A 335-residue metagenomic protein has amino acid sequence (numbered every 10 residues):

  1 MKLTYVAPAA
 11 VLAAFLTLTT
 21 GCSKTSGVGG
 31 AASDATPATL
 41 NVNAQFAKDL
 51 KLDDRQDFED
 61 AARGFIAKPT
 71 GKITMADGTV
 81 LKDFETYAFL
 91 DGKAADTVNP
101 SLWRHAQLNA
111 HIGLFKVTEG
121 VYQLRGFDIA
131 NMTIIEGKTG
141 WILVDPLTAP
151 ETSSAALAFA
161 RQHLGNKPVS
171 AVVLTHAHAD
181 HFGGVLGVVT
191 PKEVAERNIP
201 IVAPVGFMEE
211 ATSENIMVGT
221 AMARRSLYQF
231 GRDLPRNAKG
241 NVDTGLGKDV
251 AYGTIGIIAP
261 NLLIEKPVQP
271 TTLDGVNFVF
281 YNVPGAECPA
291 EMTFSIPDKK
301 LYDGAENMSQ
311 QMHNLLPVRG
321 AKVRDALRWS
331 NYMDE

Functional and structural regions predicted by a protein language model:
M1-A9: Bacterial N-terminal signal peptides that target proteins for export
P8-L16: Hydrophobic helical h-region of N-terminal Sec-dependent signal peptides in bacterial secretory/periplasmic proteins
T17-G21: C-terminal motif of bacterial Sec signal peptides marking the signal peptidase cleavage site
S23-T25: Bacterial signal peptide processing site
Q107-K167, E291-I296, K300-E306: Conserved beta-strand hairpin/beta-sheet module of binuclear metal-dependent hydrolase folds, prominently
K116, G165, V202, M208-P284 (+2 more regions): Metallo-beta-lactamase
T139-G140, P150-P200: Active-site metal-binding motif and surrounding structural segment of the metallo-beta-lactamase
G140-I142, T148-P150, Y252, G256-N261 (+1 more regions): Metallo-beta-lactamase
